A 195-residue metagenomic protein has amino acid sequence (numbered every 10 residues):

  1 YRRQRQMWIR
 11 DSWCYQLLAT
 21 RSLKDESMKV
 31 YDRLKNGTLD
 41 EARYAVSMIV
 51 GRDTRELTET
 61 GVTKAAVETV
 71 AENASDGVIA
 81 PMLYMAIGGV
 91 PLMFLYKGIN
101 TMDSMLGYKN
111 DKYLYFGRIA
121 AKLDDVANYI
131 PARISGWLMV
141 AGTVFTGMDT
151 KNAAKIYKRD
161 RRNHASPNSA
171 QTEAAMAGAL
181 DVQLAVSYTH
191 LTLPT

Functional and structural regions predicted by a protein language model:
Y1-R5, I9, H190-T195: Single conserved hydrophobic/aromatic residue that forms the stacking wall/gate of nucleotide- or nucleobase-binding
R2-Q6, L83-Y96: Juxtamembrane "helix exit" motif at the C-terminal ends of alpha-helical transmembrane segments in multi-pass membrane
S12-T20: Transmembrane alpha-helices and immediately adjacent membrane-cytoplasm interface residues in multi-pass integral
Y15-Q16, M82, A86, L138 (+1 more regions): Residue-level signal for alpha-helical transmembrane segments in multi-pass membrane proteins
S22-P91, T101-D111, R118, F145-L191: Polar-ligand-bearing catalytic/cofactor-coordination segments of membrane-embedded or membrane-tethered inner-membrane
M105-V140, V144: Functional transmembrane or membrane-interface alpha-helices that line membrane-embedded catalytic, ligand-binding
